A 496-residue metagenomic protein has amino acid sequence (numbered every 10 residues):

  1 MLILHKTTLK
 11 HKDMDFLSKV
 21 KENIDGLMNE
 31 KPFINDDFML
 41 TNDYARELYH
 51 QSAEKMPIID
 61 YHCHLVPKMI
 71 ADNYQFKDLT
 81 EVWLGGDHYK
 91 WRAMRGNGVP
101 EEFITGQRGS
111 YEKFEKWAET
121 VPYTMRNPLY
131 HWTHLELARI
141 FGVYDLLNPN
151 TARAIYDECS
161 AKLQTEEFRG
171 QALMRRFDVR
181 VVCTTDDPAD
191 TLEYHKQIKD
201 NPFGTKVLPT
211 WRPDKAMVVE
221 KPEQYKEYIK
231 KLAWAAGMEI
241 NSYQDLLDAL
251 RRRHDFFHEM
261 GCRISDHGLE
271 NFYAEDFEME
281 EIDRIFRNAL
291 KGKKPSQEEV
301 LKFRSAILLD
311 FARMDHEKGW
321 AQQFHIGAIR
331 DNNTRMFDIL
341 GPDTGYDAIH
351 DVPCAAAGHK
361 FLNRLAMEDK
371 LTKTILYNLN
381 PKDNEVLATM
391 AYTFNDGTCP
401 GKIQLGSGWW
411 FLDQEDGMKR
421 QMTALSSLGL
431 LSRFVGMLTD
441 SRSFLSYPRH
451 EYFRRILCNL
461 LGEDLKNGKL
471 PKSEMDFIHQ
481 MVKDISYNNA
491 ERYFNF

Functional and structural regions predicted by a protein language model:
M1-K10, K19-E22: Short, positively charged and aromatic/hydrophobic N-terminal segments
D15-K318, K370-T372, L376-A388, Y392-F496: Metal-cofactor-binding active-site regions of metalloenzymes
E299, G345-A348: Metal/cofactor-centered catalytic core regions of large enzymes
Q322-F324: C-terminal amphipathic alpha-helical interaction region
A328, N333: Hard-cation-handling environments
F337-G345: Short glycine/proline- and charge-enriched loop/turn segments that cap or connect secondary-structure elements
D351-G358: Divalent-cation-assisted or electrostatically stabilized phosphate/pyrophosphate-binding catalytic cores
F361-M367: Short, basic/hydrophobic alpha-helical segments
